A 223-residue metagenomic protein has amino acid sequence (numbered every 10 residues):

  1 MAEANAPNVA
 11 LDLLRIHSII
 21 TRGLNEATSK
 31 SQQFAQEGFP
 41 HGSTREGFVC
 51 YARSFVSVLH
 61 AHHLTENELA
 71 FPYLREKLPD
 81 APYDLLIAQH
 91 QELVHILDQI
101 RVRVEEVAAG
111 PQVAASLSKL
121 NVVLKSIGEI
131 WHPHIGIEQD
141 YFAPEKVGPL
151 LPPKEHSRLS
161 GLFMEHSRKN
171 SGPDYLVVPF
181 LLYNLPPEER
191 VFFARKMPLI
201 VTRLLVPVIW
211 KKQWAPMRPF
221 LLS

Functional and structural regions predicted by a protein language model:
M1-S223: Small-residue-biased structural context
